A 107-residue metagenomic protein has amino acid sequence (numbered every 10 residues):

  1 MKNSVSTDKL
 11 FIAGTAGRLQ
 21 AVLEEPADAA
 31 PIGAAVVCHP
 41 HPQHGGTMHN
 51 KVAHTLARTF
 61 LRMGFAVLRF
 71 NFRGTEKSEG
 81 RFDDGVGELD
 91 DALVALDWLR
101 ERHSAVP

Functional and structural regions predicted by a protein language model:
M1-A13, L19-A27: An N-terminal hydrophobic leader/cap segment in hydrolases
R18-A105: Serine-hydrolase catalytic machinery in alpha/beta-hydrolase-like enzymes
